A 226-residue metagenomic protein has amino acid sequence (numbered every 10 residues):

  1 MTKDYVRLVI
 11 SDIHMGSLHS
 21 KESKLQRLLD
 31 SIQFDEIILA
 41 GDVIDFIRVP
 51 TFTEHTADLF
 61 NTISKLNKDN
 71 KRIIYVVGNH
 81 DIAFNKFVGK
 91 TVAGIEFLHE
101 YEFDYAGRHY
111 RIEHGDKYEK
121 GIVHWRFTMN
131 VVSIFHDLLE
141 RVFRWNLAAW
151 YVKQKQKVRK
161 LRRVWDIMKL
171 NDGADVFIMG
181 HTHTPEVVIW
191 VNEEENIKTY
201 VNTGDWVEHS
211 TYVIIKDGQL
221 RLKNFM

Functional and structural regions predicted by a protein language model:
T2-V6, I38-D42, T62-N67, I74-H80 (+5 more regions): Generic detector of short, locally flexible boundary/turn motifs and exposed helical patches
K3-V6, I10, M15-Y105: Core catalytic region of metal-dependent phosphoesterases/phosphodiesterases, especially metallo-beta-lactamase-like
D12, S31-E36, D42, V49-D58 (+4 more regions): Generic structural signal for short, solvent-exposed loop/turn connectors between secondary structure elements
L28, T91, I134, R141 (+1 more regions): Residues that form generic nucleotide/phosphate-binding pockets
K68, G94, L98, H109-R111 (+3 more regions): Conserved beta-sheet core of the metallophosphoesterase superfamily
F87-Y101, R126-L138, E195: A short, terminal or domain-edge coil/loop segment
E96-R111, F135-L147, E208-T211: Short flexible/disordered coil segments
E113-V164: Active-site-proximal loop/helix segment associated with metal-binding centers of metalloenzymes
